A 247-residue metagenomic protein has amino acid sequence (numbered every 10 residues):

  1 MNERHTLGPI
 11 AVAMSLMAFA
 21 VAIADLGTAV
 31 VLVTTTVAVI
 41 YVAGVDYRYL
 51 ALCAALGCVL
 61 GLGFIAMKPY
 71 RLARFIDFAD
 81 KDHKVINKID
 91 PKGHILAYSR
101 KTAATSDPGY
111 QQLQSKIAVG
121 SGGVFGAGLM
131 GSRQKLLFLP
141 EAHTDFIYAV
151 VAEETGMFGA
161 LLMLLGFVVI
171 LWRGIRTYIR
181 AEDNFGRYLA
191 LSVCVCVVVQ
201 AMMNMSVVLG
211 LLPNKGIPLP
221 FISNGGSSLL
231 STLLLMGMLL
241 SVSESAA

Functional and structural regions predicted by a protein language model:
M1-D107, A149-V207, L234-M238: Hydrophobic alpha-helical transmembrane segments of multi-pass inner membrane proteins, especially in bacterial systems
M14-L16, K116, P213-N214: Short hydrophobic "helix-edge" motifs at membrane interfaces and signal-peptide entry regions
A22-A24, T28, G123, A127-G128 (+1 more regions): Glycine/serine-rich anion-binding loops at beta->alpha junctions that coordinate negatively charged ligand groups
R71-R74, G120-S121, F125, S132-K135 (+2 more regions): Glycine-rich, flexible loop/turn motifs
S106, L113-T155: Long extracytoplasmic/lumenal interhelical loops at the membrane interface of multi-pass membrane proteins
H143, C194, G225-G226: A generic "binding-loop/recognition-motif" signal
Q200-A247: A juxtamembrane structural motif centered on a specific transmembrane helix
